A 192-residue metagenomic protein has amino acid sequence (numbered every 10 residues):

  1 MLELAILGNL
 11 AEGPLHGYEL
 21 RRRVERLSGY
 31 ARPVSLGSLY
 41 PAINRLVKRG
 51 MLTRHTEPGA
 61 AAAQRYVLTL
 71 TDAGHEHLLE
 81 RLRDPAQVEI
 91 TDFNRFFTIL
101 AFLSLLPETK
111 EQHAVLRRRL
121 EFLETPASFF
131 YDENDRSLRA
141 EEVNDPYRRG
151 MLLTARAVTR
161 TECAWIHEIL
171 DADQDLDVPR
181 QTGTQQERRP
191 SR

Functional and structural regions predicted by a protein language model:
M1-D92: Basic helix-turn-helix/winged-helix DNA-binding cores and closely related short helical interaction motifs
S35, E89, T109-Q112, E141-R148: Residue-level recognition of alpha-helical structural elements
S38, Y66, D145-R156: Alpha-helical scaffold segments that form or flank carboxylate-/histidine-based iron centers
L79-T125: Amphipathic alpha-helical dimerization/coiled-coil segments that flank or bridge DNA-binding/regulatory modules
S104-P107, N134-E141, D173, D177: Secondary-structure edge/capping motif, primarily at the C-terminal ends of alpha-helices and the immediately following
H113, L120, A127, N134 (+4 more regions): Heptad-repeat amphipathic alpha-helical coiled-coil interaction surface used for oligomerization/assembly
Y131-M151: Acidic interhelical loop/turn segments
A172-R188: Long amphipathic alpha-helical coiled-coil segments
